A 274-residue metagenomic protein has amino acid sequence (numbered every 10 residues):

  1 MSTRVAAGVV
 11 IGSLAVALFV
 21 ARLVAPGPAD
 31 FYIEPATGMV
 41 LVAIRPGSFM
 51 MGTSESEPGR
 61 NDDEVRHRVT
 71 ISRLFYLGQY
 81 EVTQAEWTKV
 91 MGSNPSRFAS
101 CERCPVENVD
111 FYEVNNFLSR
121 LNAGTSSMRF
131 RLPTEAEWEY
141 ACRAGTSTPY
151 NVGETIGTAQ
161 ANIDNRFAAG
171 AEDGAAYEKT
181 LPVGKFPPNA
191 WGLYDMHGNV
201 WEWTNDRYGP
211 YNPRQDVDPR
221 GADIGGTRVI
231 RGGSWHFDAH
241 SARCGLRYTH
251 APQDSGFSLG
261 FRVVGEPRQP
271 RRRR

Functional and structural regions predicted by a protein language model:
M1-G12: N-terminal Sec-pathway targeting helices
I11-P28: Bacterial Sec-dependent signal peptides at the C-terminal "C-region" and cleavage site
V24-A29, A43-G47, A144: A short, compositionally biased
P26-P28, P35-A36, D63, Y177: Residues that act as N-cap/strand-start positions at coil-to-secondary-structure junctions
I33-S96, D110-Y112, G198, V263 (+1 more regions): A short glycine-rich, aromatic-capped structural motif
M50, S54-P58, A99-S100, P105-Y248 (+2 more regions): Functional-site microenvironments in short loops/helix caps that host divalent-cation chemistry
W87-R97, S119-M128, Q269-P270: Short capping motifs at secondary-structure boundaries
R272-R274: Short, solvent-exposed mixed-charge patches
